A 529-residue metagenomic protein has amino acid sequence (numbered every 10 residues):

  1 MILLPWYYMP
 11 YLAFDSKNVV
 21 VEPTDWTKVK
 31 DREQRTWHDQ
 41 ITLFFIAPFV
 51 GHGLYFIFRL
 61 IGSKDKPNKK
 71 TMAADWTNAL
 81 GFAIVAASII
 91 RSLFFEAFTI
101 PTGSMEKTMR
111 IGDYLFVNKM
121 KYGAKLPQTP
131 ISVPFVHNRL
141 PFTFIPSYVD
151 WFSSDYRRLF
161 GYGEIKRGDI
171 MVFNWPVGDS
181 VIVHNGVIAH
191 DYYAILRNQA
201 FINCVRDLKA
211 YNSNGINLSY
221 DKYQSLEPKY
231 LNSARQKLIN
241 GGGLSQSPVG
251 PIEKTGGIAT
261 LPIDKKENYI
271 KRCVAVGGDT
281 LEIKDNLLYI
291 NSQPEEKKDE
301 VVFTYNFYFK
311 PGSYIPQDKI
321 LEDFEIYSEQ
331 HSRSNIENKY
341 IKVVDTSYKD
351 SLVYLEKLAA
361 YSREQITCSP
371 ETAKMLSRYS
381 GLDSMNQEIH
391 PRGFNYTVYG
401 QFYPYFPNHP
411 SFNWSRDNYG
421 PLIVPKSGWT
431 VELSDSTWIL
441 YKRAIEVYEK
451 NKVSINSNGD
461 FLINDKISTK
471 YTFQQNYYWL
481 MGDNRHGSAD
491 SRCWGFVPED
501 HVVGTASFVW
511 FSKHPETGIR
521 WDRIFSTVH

Functional and structural regions predicted by a protein language model:
I2-L4: Central hydrophobic cores of alpha-helical transmembrane segments in multi-pass integral membrane proteins
Y7-Y11: Alpha-helical transmembrane segments and their membrane-interface exit regions
L12-K426, T430-Q474, H486-H529: Protein maturation boundaries and topogenic segments
Y478-W479: PRPP/pyrophosphate-binding module of the type I phosphoribosyltransferase fold
G482: Phosphate/adenylate-binding glycine loop and adjacent helical scaffold
